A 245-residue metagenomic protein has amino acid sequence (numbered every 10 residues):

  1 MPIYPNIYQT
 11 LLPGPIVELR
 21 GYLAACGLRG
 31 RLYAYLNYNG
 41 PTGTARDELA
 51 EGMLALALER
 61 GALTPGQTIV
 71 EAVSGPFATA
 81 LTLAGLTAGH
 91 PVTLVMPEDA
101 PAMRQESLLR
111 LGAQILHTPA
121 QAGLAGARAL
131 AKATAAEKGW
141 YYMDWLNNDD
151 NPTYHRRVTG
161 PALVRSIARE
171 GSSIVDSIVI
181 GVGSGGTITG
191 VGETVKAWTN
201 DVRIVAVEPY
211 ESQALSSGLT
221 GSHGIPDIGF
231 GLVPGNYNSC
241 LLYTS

Functional and structural regions predicted by a protein language model:
M1-S245: PLP-dependent amino-acid enzyme catalytic core
